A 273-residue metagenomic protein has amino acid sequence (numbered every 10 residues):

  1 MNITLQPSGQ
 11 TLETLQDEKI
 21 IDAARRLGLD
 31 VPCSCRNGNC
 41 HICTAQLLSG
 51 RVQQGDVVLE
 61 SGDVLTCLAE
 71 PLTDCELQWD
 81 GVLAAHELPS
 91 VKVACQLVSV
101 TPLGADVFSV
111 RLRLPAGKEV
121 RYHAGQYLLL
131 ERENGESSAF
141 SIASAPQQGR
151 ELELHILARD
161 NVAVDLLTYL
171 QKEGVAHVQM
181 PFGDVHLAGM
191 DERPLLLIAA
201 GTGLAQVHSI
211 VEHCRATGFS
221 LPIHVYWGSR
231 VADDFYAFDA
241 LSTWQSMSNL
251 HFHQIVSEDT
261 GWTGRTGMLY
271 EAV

Functional and structural regions predicted by a protein language model:
M1-E76, L221-V273: Reductase modules of NAD(P)H-dependent flavoproteins
L48, D80-V82, E133, P181: Short, surface-exposed secondary-structure boundary micro-motifs
V64-E87, G174-A176: Short, structured interface segments
A84-L88, E136-A143, G183-M190: Short, Lys/Arg- and Gly-enriched loop/turn segments at beta-strand edges
P89-V175, S229-V231, V256-E258: Ferredoxin-reductase
G149-R150, H155-V273: FNR/FR-type flavoprotein reductase catalytic core
